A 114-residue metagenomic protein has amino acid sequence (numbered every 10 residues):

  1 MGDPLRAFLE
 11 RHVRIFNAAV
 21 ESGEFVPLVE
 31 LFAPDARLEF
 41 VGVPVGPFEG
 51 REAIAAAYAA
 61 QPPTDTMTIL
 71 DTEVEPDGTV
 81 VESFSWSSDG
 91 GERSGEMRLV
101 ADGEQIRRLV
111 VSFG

Functional and structural regions predicted by a protein language model:
M1-E30, P34: Short, low-complexity N-terminal intrinsically disordered segments enriched in polar/charged residues
E10, L38-F40, G103, R108: Low-complexity, intrinsically disordered short peptide segments enriched in small/polar/basic residues
F25-P76: A solvent-exposed, acidic/Ser-Thr-rich amphipathic alpha-helical stretch
A55-G114: A beta-strand edge to alpha-helix "cap/lid" segment located at domain peripheries
